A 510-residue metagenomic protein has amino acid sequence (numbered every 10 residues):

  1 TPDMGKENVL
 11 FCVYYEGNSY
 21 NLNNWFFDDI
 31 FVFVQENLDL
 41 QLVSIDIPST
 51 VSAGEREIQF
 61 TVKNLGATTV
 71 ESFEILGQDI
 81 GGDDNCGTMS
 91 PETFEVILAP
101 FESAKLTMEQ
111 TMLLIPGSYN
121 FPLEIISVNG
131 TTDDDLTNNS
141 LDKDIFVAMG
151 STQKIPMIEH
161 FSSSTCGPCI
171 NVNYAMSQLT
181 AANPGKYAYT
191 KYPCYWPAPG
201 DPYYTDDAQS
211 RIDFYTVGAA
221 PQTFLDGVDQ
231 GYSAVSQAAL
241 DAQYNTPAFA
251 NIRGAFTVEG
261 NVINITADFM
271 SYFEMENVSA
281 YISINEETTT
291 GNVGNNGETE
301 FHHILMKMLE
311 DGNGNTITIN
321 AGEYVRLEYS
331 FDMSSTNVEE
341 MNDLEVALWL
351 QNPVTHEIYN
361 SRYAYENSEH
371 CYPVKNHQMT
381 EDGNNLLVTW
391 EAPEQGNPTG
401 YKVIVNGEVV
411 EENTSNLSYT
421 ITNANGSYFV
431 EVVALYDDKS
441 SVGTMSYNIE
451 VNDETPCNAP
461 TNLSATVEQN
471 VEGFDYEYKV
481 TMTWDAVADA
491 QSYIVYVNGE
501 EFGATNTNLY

Functional and structural regions predicted by a protein language model:
T1-L38, S72-E74, Q78-D84, I449-V451: Beta-sandwich/jellyroll recognition modules and their flexible linkers
E16-Q35, D134-N139, V354-Y365: Extracellular carbohydrate recognition
V70-S72, M275-V278, P393-N406, A486-N498: Solvent-exposed loop/turn segments flanking beta-strands in beta-repeat/beta-sandwich domains
G150-Y187, Y192: Local sequence-structure signature of Cys/Sec-based thiol-disulfide redox active-site neighborhoods
G185-H370: Short, conserved sequence motifs used for protein processing/export or organelle targeting and for catalysis
S368-G396, K439-D489: Pro/Thr/Ser/Gly-rich low-complexity, intrinsically disordered linker/stalk tracts
G400-N425, I494-Y510: Recognizes extended acidic, P/S/T-rich segments that occur within or adjacent to Ig-like beta-sandwich modules
I421-S440: Beta-strand-rich modules
